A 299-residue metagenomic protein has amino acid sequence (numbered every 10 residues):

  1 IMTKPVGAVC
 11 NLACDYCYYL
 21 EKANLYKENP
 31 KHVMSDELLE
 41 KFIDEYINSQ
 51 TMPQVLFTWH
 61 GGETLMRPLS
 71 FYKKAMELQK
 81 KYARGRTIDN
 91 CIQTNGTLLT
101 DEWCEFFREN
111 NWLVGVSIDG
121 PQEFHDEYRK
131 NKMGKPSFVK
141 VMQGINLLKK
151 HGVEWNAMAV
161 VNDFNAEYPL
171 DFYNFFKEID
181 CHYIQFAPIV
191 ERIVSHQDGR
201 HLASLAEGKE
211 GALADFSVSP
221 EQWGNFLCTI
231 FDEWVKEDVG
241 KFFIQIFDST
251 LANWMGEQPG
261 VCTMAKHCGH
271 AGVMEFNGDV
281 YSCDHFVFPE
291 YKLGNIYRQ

Functional and structural regions predicted by a protein language model:
M2-E37: Canonical Radical SAM [4Fe-4S] cluster-binding loop centered on the CxxxCxxC motif and its immediate flanking residues
M2-K4, L56-G62, D89-T94, I244-I246: Extended hydrophobic secondary-structure segments that form protein cores and membrane-embedded regions
T3, K22-E28, F57-G61, D126-K130 (+2 more regions): Glycine- and acidic
C10, C14-C17, C262, C268 (+1 more regions): Short cysteine clusters
L39, I43-T58, R67-L205: Radical SAM/AdoMet-radical enzyme domain recognition
R129-V139, N146-T263, H267, V273-N277 (+1 more regions): Radical SAM enzyme [4Fe-4S]-AdoMet core and its adjacent flexible, acidic and glycine-rich loops/tails across
